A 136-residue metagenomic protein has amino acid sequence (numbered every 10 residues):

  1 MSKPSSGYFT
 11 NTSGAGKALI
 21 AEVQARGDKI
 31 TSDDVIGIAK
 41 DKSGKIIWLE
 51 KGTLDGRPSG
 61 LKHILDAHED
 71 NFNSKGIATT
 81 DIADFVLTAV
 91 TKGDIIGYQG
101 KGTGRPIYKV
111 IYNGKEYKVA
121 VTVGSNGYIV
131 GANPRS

Functional and structural regions predicted by a protein language model:
M1-S136: Ribonuclease/tRNase effector modules and their secretory precursors
